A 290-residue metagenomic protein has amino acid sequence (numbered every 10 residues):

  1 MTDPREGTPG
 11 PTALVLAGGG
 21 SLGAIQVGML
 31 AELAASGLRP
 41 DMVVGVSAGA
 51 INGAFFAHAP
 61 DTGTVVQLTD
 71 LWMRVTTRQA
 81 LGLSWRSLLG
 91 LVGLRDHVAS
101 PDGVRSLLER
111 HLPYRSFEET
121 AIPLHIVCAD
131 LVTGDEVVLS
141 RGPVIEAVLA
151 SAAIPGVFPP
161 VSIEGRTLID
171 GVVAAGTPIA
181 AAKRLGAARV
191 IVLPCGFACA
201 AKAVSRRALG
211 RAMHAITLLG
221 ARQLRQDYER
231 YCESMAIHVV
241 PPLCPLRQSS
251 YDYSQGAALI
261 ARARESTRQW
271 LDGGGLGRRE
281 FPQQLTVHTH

Functional and structural regions predicted by a protein language model:
M1-P11, T120-P123, P245: Small-residue-rich anion-binding loops in enzyme active sites
D3, T8-L108, S140-A150, P194 (+3 more regions): Patatin-like phospholipase
A35-G37, G49, R222-Y231: A short, N-terminal amphipathic alpha-helix
A59-G63, R207-R211, A257-A258: Short, hinge-like loop/turn segments at secondary-structure boundaries
L68-Q79, I216-Y228: Short, basic, helix/turn surface patches
L81-G196, K202, R230-F281: Active-site-adjacent alpha/beta core region of enzyme catalytic domains
C199-L224, E233-H238: Short acidic, glycine/proline-enriched helix-loop-strand junctions
R279-H290: A short, charged, Gly/Pro-tolerant segment at domain boundaries
